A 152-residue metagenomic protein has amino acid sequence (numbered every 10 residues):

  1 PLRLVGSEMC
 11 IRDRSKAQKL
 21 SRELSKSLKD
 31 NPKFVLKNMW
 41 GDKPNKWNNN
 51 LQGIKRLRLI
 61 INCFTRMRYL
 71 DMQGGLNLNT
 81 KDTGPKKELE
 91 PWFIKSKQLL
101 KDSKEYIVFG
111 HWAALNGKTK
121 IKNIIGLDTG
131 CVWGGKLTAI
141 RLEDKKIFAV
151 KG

Functional and structural regions predicted by a protein language model:
P1-G6, C10-I11: Single conserved hydrophobic/aromatic residue that forms the stacking wall/gate of nucleotide- or nucleobase-binding
D13-G152: Acidic, His/Gly-rich catalytic cores of divalent-metal-dependent hydrolytic chemistry
